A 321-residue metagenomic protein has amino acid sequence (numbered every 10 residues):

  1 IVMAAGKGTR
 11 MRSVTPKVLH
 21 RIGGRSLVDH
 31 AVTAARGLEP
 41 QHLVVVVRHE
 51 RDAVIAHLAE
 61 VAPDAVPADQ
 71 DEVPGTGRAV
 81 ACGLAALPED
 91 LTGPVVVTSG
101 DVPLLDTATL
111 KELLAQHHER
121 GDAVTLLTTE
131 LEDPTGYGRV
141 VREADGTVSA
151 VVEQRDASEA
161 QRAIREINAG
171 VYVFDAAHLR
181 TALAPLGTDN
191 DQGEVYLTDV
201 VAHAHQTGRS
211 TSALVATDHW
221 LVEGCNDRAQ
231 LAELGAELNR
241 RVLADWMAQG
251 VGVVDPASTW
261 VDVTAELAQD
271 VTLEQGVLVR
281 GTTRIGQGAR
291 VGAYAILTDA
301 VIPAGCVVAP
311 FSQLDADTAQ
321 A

Functional and structural regions predicted by a protein language model:
I1-S13: N-terminal nucleotide-binding beta1-loop-alpha1 segment
R21, R25-A115, E119: Conserved N-terminal catalytic core of the sugar/cofactor nucleotidyltransferase
V95, G100, A108, L127 (+2 more regions): His/Asp/Glu-rich metal-coordinating catalytic cores of metallo-dependent phosphodiesterases/hydrolases acting on
T109, T129-A160: Rossmann-like NAD(P)H-binding beta-loop-alpha module
R120-E130: A short, conserved acidic/glycine-rich loop-to-beta-strand motif that forms the donor nucleotide-sugar/metal
V148-R240, A244: Catalytic-core segments of class I nucleotidyltransferases/pyrophosphorylases that form NMP-activated intermediates
G235-V263: Long, charged amphipathic helices and adjacent flexible linkers at domain junctions
V251-V253, A257-T259, A265, D270-L273 (+7 more regions): A structural motif detector for beta-strand N-caps
